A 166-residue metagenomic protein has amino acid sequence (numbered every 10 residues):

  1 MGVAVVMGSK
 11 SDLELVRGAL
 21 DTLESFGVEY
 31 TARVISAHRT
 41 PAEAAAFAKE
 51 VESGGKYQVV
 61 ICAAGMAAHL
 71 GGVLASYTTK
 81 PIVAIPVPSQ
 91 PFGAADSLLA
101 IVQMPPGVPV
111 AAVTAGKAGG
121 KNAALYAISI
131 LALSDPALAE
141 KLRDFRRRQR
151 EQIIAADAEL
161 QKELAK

Functional and structural regions predicted by a protein language model:
M1-R39: Glycine-rich phosphate/diphosphate-binding loop of Rossmann-like nucleotide-binding domains
G2, M7-E14, G18, A95-K166: C-terminal binding/interaction regions
G2-M7, T31-R33, V60-C62, V83 (+1 more regions): Short glycine-rich or small-residue beta-strand-to-loop segments that form or flank ligand, phosphate, metal/Fe-S
K10, I35-A37, G65-M66, V87-Q90 (+1 more regions): Short, ordered loop/turn segments at secondary-structure junctions
D12-V16, P41-A44, A64-V73, F92-A95 (+1 more regions): Short glycine/serine/threonine-rich phosphate/pyrophosphate-binding segments that cradle anionic phosphate groups
A19-S25, Y77-T79, I128-S129: Short, solvent-exposed amphipathic alpha-helical segments in soluble enzyme and RNA/protein-processing domains
A32-E52: N-terminal beta-loop-helix "entrance" segment that forms/cooperates in small-molecule cofactor or anionic ligand
F47-P86, Q90: Glycine-rich phosphate-binding loop
